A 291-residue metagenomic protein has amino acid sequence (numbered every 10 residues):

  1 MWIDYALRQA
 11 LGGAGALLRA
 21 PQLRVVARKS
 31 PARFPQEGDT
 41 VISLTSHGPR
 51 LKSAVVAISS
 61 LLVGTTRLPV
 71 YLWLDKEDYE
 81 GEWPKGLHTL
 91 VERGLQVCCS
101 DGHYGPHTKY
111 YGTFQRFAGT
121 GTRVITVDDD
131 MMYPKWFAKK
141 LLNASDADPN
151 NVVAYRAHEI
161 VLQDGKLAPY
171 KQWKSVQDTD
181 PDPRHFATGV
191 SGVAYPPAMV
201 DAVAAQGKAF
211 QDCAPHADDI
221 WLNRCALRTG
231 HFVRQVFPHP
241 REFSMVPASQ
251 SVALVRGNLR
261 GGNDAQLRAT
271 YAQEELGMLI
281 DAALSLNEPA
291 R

Functional and structural regions predicted by a protein language model:
M1-V26, P35-G38, S53, A209-R291: C-terminal catalytic/acceptor-binding lobe
D39-S43, P69, W221: Cell-envelope/extracellular polymer assembly enzymes that use nucleotide-activated donors
V41-P49, G64: A conserved hydrophobic helix/loop-capping motif in glycosyltransferases and polysaccharide synthases
L44-S46, L74, F237: Short beta-strand/turn micro-motifs composed of small residues that flank or help shape donor/cofactor-binding pockets
A57-P69, T89: Short, acidic, metal-binding catalytic loop of nucleotide-sugar glycosyltransferases
W73-T122: Active-site-proximal specificity loops/subdomain of glycosyltransferases
T120-M131: Short beta-strand-to-loop acidic/aromatic patch adjacent to the donor-nucleotide binding site
M132-G207: Conserved catalytic core of nucleotide-sugar-dependent glycosyltransferases
